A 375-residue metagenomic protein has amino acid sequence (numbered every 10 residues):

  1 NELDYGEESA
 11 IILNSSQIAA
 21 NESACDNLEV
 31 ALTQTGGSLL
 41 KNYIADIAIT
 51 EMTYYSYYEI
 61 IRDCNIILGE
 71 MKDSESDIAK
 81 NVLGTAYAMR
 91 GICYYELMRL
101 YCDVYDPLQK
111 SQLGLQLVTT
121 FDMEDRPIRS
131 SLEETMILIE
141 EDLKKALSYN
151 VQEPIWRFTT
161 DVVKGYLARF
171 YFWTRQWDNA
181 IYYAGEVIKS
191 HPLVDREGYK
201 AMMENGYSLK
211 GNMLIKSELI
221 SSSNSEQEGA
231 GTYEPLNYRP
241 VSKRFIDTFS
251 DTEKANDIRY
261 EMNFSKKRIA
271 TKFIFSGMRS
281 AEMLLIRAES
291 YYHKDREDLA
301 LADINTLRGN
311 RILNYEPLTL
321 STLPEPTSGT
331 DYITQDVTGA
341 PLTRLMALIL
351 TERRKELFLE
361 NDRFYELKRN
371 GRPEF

Functional and structural regions predicted by a protein language model:
N1-Q17, V194: Acidic, glycine-rich segments characteristic of secretory precursors and extracytoplasmic regions
S9, F172-A281, N310-L348, E356-F375: Hydrophobic-face positions in mid-chain alpha helices that act as interaction patches
E29-L100, S130, L143-E153, T271-F275 (+3 more regions): Conserved, well-structured interaction surfaces
L100-I137, E141: Short coil/linker segments at helix-helix boundaries
N150-I181: Aromatic- and glycine-enriched pocket-lining scaffold segments that form the walls of small-molecule binding clefts
